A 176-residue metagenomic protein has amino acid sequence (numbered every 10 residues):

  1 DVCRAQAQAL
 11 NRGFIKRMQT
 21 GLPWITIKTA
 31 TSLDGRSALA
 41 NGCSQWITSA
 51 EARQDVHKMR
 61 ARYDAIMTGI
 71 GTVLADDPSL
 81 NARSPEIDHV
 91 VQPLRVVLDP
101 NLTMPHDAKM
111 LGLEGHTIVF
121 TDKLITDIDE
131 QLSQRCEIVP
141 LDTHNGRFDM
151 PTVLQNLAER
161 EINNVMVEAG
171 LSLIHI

Functional and structural regions predicted by a protein language model:
D1: Active-site-proximal cofactor/substrate-binding loop regions of enzyme domains
Q6-Q8: A charged, well-structured terminal subsegment
G13-N163, S172: Active-site ligand-binding patch in enzyme domains
V167: Gly/Thr-rich phosphate-binding loop signature of adenosyl cofactor/nucleotide-binding cores
I174-I176: Conserved small/polar residues in nucleotide/adenosyl-binding loops
